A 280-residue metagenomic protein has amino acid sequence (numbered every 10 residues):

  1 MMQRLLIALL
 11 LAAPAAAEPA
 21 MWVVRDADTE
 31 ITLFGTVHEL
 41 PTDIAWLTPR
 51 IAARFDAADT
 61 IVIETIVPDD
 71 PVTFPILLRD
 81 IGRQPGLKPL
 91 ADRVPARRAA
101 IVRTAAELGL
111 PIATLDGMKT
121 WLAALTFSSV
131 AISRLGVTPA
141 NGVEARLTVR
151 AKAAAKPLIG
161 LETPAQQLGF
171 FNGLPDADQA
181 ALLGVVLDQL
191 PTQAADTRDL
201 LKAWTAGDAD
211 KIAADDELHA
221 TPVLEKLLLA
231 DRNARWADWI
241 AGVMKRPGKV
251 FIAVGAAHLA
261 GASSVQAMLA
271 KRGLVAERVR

Functional and structural regions predicted by a protein language model:
M1-A8: Sec-dependent signal peptide recognition, specifically the positively charged N-region followed immediately by
R4, R25-A27, K245-R246: Short hydrophobic "helix-edge" motifs at membrane interfaces and signal-peptide entry regions
A8-L10, D238: Intrinsically disordered, low-complexity segments enriched in polar/charged residues with Gly/Pro, especially when
A12-A15: N-terminal signal peptide c-region/cleavage motif recognized by signal peptidases
E18-L228: Structured, acidic catalytic/metal-binding patches in enzyme active sites
K226-R280: A cross-kingdom marker for long, charged
